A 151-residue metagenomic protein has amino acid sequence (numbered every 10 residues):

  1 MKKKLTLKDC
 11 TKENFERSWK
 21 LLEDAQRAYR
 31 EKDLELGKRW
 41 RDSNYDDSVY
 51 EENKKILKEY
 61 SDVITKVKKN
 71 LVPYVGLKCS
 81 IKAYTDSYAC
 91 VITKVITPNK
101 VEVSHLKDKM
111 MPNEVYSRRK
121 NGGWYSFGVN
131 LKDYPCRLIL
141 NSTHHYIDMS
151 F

Functional and structural regions predicted by a protein language model:
K4-A25: Short, charge/polar-rich alpha-helical segments
K20-L57, D108-Y125: Acidic, low-complexity, intrinsically disordered interaction modules
E59-K68: Long amphipathic alpha-helical scaffold segments
N70-A83: Short coil-to-beta transition motif at edge beta-strands of beta-rich domains
K82-S87, S150-F151: His-enriched metal-coordination microenvironments in redox/metal-binding proteins
Y88-V95: Short beta-strand-centered aromatic/proline hotspots
V95-P112: Basic/aromatic-rich interaction segments and small domains that mediate binding to polyanionic partners
M110-F151: Intrinsically disordered, low-complexity, charged/polar segments
